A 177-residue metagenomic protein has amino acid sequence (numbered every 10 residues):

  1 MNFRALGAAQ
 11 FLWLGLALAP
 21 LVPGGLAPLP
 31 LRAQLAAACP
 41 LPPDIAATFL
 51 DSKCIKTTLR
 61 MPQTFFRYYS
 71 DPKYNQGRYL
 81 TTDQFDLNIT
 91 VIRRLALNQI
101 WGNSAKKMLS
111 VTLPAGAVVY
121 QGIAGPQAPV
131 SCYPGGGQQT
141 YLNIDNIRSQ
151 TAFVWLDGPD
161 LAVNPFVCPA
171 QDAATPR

Functional and structural regions predicted by a protein language model:
M1-L14: Bacterial N-terminal signal peptides that target proteins for export
L16-L29: C-terminal segment of classical bacterial N-terminal signal peptides
L29-L50, K73-G77, F85-R177: Conserved NAD+-utilizing ADP-ribose enzyme module
A46-R60: N-terminal targeting signals for Sec/Tat export/insertion, comprising classic cleavable signal peptides
C54, T64, K106-M108: Intrinsic-disorder/low-complexity, polar/charged segments enriched in Ser/Thr/Lys/Arg/Asp/Glu/Gln
T58-Q76: Short, surface-exposed binding/anchoring microloops in extracellular/periplasmic proteins
